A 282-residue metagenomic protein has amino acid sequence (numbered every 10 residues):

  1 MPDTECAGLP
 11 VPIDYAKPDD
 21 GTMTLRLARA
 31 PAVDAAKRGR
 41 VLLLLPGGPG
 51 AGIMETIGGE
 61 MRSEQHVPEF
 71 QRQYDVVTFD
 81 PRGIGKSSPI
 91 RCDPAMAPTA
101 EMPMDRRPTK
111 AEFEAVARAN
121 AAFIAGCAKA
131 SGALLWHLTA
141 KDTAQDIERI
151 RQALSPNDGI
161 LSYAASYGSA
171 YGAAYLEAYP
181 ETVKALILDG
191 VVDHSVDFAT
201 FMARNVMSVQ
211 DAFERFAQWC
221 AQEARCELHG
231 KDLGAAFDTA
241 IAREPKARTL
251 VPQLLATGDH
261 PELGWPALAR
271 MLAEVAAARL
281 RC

Functional and structural regions predicted by a protein language model:
M1-E114, R149, A153, G234-A240: Catalytic-loop region of hydrolases
L43, I160-L161, A185: Residue in the alpha/beta-hydrolase core beta-strand immediately N-terminal to the catalytic nucleophile
P49, R82-G85, A125-A128, V192-D193: Alpha/beta-hydrolase active-site loop signature
G52, Q145, A164-L176: Glycine-rich nucleophile elbow surrounding the catalytic serine of serine-hydrolase chemistry
C92-P103, G172-A236, E274: A catalytic-pocket lid/entrance helix-loop region that shapes and gates access to the active site across common
M102, L228-C282: Alpha/beta-hydrolase fold active-site neighborhood
G126-L134, A144-D158: Conserved acidic catalytic loop of the alpha/beta-hydrolase fold
S155-Y167: Alpha/beta-hydrolase fold nucleophile elbow
